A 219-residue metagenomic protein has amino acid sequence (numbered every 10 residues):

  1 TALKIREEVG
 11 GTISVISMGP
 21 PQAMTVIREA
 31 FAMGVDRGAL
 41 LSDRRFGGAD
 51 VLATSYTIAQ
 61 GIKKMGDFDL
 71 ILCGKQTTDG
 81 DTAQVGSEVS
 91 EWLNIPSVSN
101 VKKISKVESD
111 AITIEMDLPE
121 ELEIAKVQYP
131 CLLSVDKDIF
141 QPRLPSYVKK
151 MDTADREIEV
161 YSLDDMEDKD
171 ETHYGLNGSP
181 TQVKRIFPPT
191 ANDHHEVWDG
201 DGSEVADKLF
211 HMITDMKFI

Functional and structural regions predicted by a protein language model:
T1-I219: N-terminal glycine-rich FAD/FM-binding segment characteristic of electron-transfer flavoproteins
